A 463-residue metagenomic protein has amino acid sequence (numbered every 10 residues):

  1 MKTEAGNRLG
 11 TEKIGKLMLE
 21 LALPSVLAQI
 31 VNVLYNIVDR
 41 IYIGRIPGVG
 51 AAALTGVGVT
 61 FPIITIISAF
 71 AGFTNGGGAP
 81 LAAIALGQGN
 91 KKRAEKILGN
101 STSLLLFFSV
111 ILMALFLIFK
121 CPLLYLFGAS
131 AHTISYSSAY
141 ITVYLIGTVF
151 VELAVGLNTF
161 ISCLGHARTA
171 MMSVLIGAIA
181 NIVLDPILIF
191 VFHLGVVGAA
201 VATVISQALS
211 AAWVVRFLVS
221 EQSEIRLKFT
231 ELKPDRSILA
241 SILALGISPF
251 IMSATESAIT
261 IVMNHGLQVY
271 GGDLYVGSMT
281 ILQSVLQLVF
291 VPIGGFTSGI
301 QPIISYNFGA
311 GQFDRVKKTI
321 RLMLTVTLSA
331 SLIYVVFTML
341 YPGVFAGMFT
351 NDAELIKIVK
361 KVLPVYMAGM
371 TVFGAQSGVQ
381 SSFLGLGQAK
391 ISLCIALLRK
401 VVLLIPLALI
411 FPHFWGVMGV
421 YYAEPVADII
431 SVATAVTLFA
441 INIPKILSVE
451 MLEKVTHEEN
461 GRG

Functional and structural regions predicted by a protein language model:
M1-A22, A82-V149, V191-I247, I304-G369 (+1 more regions): Short alpha-helical transmembrane segments in multi-pass integral membrane proteins
L9-V49, P62-G77, L81, L106-M113 (+6 more regions): N-terminal transmembrane alpha-helices
E20-D39, V143, G177, S206-S210 (+2 more regions): Transmembrane helical elements of multi-pass membrane transporters/channels
I30, L34-L54, L124-A131, I187-L194 (+5 more regions): Helix-terminus/linker motif at the lipid-water interface of multi-pass membrane proteins
A51-P62, S138-I141, A200, D273-L288 (+1 more regions): Small-residue hotspots at the loop-to-helix junctions and early N-terminal turns of transmembrane alpha-helices
L54-A114, V151-A170, S278-P342, F373-S392: Small-residue-rich hydrophobic transmembrane alpha-helices
I66, N181-D185, A211-V215, Q287-V291 (+3 more regions): Hydrophobic transmembrane alpha-helices of multi-pass small-molecule transporters
N75, Y144-S162, A170-A178, A199-V214 (+4 more regions): Short runs within selected transmembrane alpha-helices of multi-pass transporters and secretion channels
